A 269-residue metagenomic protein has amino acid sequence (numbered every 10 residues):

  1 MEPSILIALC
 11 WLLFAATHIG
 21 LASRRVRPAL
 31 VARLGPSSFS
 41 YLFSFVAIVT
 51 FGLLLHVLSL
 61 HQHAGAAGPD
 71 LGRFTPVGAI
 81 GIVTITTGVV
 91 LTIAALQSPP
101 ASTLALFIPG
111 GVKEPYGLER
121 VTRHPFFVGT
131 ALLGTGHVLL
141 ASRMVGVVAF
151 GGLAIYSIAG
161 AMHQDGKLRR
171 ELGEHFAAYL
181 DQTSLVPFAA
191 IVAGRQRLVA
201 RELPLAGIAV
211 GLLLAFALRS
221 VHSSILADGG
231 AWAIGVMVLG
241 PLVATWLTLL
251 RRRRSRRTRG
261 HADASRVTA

Functional and structural regions predicted by a protein language model:
M1-A15: Hydrophobic transmembrane alpha-helical segments in integral membrane proteins
W11-R24, L54, V89-T92: Central hydrophobic cores of alpha-helical transmembrane segments in multi-pass inner-membrane proteins across all
I19-S38: Membrane-interface helix-loop junction between the first two transmembrane segments
R27-L30, L60-F74, L104-L106, S220-D228: Membrane-interface helix termini and inter-helical loops of multi-pass transporters
R33, V77-I208, F216-I225, V243-T268: Cytosolic-biased juxtamembrane loops and peripheral soluble domains of multi-pass membrane proteins
S37-F45, G194-R197: Membrane-interface alpha-helices at helix entry/exit sites of multi-pass transporters
Y41-H61: A generic, lipid-embedded transmembrane alpha helix
G229-A244: Small-residue-rich transmembrane alpha-helices that serve as helix-helix interface/gating elements in multipass
